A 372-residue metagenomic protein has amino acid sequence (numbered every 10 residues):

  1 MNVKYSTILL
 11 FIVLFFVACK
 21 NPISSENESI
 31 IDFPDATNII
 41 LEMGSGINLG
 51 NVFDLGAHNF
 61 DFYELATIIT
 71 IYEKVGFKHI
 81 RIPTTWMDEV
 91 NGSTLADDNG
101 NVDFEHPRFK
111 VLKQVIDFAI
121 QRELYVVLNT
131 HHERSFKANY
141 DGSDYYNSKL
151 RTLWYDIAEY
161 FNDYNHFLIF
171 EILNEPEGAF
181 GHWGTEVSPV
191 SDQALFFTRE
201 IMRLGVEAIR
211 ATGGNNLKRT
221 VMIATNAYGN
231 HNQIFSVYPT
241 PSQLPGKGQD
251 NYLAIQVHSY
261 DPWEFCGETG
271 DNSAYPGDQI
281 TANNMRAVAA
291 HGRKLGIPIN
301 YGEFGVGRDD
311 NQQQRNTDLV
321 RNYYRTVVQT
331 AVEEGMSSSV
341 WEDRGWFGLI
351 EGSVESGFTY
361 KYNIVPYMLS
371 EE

Functional and structural regions predicted by a protein language model:
M1-I8: Bacterial N-terminal signal peptides that target proteins for export
I8-V17: Bacterial N-terminal signal peptides
V17-D32: Bacterial Sec-dependent N-terminal signal peptides
P34-S236, R344, G357-F358, Y362-I364 (+1 more regions): Active-site mouth of glycoside hydrolases
D61, T152-Y155, E159-N162, H166-F167 (+3 more regions): Extracellular glycoside hydrolase catalytic/binding regions
T85, G302-G305, W341-R344: Short, loop-centered acidic/histidine patches that primarily coordinate divalent metals
D310-Q312, G335-N363: Aromatic/acidic polysaccharide-binding cleft in carbohydrate-active enzymes
